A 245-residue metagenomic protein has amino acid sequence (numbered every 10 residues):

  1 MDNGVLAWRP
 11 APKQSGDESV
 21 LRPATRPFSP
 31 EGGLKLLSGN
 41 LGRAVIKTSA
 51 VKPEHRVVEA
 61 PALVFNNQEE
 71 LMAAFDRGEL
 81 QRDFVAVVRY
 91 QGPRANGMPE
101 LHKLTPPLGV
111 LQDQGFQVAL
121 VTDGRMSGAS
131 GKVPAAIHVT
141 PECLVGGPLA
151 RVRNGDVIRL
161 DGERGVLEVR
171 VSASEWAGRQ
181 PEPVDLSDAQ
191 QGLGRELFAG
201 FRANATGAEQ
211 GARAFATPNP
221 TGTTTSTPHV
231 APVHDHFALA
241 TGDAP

Functional and structural regions predicted by a protein language model:
M1-C143, G147-P245: Catalytic or ion-coupling anion/metal-binding cores of large enzyme and transporter domains
